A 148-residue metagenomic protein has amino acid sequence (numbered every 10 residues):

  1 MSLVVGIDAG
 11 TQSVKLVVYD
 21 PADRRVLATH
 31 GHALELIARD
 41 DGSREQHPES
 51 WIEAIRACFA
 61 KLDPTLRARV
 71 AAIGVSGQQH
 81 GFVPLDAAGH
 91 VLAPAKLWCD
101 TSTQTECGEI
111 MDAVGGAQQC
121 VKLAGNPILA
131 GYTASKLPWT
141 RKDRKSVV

Functional and structural regions predicted by a protein language model:
M1-A93, K122: N-terminal glycine/serine-rich phosphate-binding loop of ATP-dependent small-molecule kinases, especially carbohydrate
A60-V148: Glycine-rich phosphate-binding/catalytic subdomain of phosphoryl-transfer and nucleotide/sugar-phosphate-processing
